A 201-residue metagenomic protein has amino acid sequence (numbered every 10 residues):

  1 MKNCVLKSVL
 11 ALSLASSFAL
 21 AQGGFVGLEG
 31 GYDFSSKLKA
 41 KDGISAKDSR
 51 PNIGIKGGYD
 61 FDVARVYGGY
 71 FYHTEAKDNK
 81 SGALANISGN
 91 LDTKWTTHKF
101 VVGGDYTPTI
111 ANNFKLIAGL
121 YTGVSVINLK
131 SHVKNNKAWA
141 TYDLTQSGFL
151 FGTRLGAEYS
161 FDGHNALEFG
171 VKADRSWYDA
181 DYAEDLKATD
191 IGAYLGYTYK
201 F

Functional and structural regions predicted by a protein language model:
M1-F25: Cleavable N-terminal export/targeting peptides
L20-Y72, G192, G196-K200: Short glycine/proline- and aromatic-enriched beta-strand/turn motifs that initiate or cap beta-hairpins
Q22, K47-I53, D62, K94-F100 (+2 more regions): Residues that define the transmembrane beta-barrel architecture of outer-membrane proteins
S36-A46, K77-I87, N128-T141, D179-K187: Outer-membrane beta-barrel translocator domains and adjoining extracellular loop/strand segments of Gram-negative
G43-S45, K56, S88-K94, Y106-P108 (+3 more regions): Outer-membrane beta-barrel proteins
G58-N135, Y159, A193-F201: Gram-negative (and chloroplast) outer-membrane scaffold detector with strong preference for beta-barrel transmembrane
I127-R175: A charged, solvent-exposed segment within the mature domains of Sec-exported extracytoplasmic proteins
E158-F201: Hydrophobic secondary-structure block in the mid-to-C-terminal portion of proteins
